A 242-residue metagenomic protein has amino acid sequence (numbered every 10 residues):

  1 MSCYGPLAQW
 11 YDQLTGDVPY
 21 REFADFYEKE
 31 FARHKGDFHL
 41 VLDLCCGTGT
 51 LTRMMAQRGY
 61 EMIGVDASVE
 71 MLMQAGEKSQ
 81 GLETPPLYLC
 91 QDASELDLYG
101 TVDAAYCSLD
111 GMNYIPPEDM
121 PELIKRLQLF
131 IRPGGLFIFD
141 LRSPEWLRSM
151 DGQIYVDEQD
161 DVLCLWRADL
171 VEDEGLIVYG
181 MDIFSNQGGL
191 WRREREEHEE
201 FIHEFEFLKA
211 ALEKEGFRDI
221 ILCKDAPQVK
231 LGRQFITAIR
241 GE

Functional and structural regions predicted by a protein language model:
M1-D37: Conserved class I S-adenosyl-L-methionine
F38-C45: Conserved class I S-adenosyl-L-methionine
L42, T50-E95: Class I SAM-dependent methyltransferase SAM/SAH-binding core
D97-A104: A short acidic, Gly/Pro-enriched loop at the edge of an enzyme's catalytic core that lines a small-molecule cofactor
S108-D110: Residues lining the SAM
E118, I138-F207: SAM-dependent methyltransferase
P121-P133: A short glycine-rich, Lys/Arg-flanked "PGG" loop and its adjoining helix->strand segment in the class I
F205-E242: C-terminal lobe and adjacent flexible extensions of AdoMet/dcAdoMet transferase-like proteins
